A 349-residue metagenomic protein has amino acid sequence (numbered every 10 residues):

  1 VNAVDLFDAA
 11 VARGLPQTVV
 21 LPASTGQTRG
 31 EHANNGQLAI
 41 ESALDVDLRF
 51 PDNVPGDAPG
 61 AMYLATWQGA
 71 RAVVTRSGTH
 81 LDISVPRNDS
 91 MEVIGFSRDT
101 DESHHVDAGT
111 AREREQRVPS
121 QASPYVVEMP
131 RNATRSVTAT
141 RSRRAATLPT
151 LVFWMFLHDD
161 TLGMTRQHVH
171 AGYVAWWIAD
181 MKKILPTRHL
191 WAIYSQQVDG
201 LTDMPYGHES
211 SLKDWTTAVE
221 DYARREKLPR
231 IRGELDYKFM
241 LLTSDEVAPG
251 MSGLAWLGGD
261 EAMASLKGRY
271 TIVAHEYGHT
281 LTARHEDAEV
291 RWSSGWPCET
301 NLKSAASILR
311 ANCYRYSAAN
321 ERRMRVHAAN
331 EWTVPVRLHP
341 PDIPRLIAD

Functional and structural regions predicted by a protein language model:
V1-N88: N-terminal prosegments of processed precursors
V11-A12, N53-P59, T66-Q68, T100 (+3 more regions): Exposed regions on extracellular, virion, or secretory-pathway luminal proteins
V19, V46-L48, Y63-A65, A72-V74 (+7 more regions): Hydrophobic beta-strand residues in large extracellular and virion-surface proteins
T79-R144: Long, contiguous juxta-domain segments that are non-catalytic but functionally important
P86, F156-D160, Q197-V198, L241-D245 (+3 more regions): Active-site-proximal beta-strand/loop segments in catalytic clefts of secreted hydrolases
D89-D107, R166-A171, A248-K267: Surface-exposed flexible segments
R117-G253, D349: Fold-level signature of zinc-dependent metallopeptidase catalytic domains
G258-A348: The catalytic-center signature of Zn2+-dependent metalloproteases
